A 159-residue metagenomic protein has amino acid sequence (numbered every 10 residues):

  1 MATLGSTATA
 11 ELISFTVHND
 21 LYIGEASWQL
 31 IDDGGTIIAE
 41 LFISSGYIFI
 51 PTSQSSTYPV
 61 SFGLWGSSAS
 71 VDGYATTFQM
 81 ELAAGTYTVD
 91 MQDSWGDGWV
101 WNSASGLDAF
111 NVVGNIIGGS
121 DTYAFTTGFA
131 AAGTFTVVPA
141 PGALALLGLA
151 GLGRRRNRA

Functional and structural regions predicted by a protein language model:
M1-T3: Bacterial N-terminal signal peptides
G5-A10: Sec/Tat signal peptide C-region and signal peptidase I cleavage site
E11-V137: Loop and turn regions of beta-sandwich accessory domains that flank beta-strands and are enriched in small/polar
V138-R155: A short, hydrophobic C-terminal helix/tail in secreted or cell-surface proteins
